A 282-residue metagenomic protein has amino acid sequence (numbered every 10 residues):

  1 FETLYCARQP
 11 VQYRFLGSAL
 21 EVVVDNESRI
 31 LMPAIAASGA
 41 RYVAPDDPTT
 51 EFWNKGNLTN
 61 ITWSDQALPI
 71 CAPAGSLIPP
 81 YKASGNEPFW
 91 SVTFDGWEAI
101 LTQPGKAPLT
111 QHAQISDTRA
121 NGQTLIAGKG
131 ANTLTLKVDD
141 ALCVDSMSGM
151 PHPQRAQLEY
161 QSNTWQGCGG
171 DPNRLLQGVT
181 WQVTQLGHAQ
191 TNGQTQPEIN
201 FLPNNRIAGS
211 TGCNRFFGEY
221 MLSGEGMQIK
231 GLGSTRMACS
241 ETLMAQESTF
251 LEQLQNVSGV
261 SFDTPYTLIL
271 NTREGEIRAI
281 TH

Functional and structural regions predicted by a protein language model:
F1, L31, A40-R41, F52-K82 (+3 more regions): Lipid interaction determinants
C6-P10, V24-E27, P45-D47, S64-Q66 (+6 more regions): Glycine-centered tight beta-turn/hairpin loop motif at sheet-sheet or coil-to-beta transitions
C6-Q9, F15, V23-V43, V92-K137 (+1 more regions): Central antiparallel beta-sheet cores of small beta-barrel/beta-sandwich binding domains
P45-D47, E98, S148: Low-complexity, compositionally biased segments
G75-A99: An ectodomain-focused feature that recognizes extracytoplasmic/extracellular
